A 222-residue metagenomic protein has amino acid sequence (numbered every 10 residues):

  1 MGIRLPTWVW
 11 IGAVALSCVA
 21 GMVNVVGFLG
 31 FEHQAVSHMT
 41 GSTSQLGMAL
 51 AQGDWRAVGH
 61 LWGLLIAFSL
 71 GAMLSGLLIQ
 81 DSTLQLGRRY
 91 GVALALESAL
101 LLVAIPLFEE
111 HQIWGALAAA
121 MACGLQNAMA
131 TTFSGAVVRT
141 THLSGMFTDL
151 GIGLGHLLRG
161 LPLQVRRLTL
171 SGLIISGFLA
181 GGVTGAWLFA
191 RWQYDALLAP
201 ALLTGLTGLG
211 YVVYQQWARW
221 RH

Functional and structural regions predicted by a protein language model:
P6-V58, G124-T169: Small-residue-rich hydrophobic segments that form or flank transmembrane alpha-helices in multi-pass membrane proteins
L65, S69-M73, I175-V183, V212: Hydrophobic/small/kink-forming positions within alpha-helical transmembrane segments of polytopic membrane proteins
M73-L86, F189: Helix-to-loop junctions at the C-terminal end of transmembrane segments in multipass secondary transporters
Q85-V92, V183-L202: A membrane-interface helix-boundary motif in multi-pass transporters
L86-L96, A116-A118, R139-L143: Cytoplasmic-side transmembrane-helix entry/capping segments in multi-pass membrane proteins
L94-A99, D195-Y211: Symmetry-related core transmembrane helices of the 12-TM Major Facilitator Superfamily/SLC fold
S98-H111: C-terminal ends and interior cores of transmembrane alpha-helices in multi-pass membrane transporters/permeases
F108, L202-H222: Multi-pass alpha-helical transporter architecture, strongest for 12-TM Major Facilitator/SLC carriers used
